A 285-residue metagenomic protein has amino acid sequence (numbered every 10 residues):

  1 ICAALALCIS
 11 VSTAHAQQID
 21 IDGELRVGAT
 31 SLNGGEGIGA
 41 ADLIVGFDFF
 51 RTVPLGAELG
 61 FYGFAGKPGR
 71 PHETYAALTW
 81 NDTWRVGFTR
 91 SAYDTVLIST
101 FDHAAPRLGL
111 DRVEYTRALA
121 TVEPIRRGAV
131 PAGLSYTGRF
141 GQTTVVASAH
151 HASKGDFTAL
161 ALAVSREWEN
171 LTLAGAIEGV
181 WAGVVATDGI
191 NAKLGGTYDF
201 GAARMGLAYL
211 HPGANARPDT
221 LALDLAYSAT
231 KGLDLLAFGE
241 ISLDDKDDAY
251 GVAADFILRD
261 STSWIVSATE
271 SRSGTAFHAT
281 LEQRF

Functional and structural regions predicted by a protein language model:
S12-A16: Sec/Tat signal peptide C-region and signal peptidase I cleavage site
Q18-E24, I38-T144, H151: Outer membrane beta-barrel
I19-I21, T52-A57, D82-R85, Q142-A147 (+4 more regions): Repeated loop/turn-to-beta-strand initiation elements of outer-membrane beta-barrel proteins
V27-N33, F49-R51, L59-A65, F88-A92 (+9 more regions): Transmembrane beta-strands of outer-membrane beta-barrel pores
G35-L43, P68-T74, G128-A132, D156-L160 (+4 more regions): Residues that define the transmembrane beta-barrel architecture of outer-membrane proteins
V45-R51, L78-W80, Y136-F140, V164-W168 (+4 more regions): Residue-level signature of outer-membrane beta-barrel architecture
K154-G251: Detector for outer-membrane/organellar transmembrane beta-barrel domains, recognizing the amphipathic beta-strand
V252-T262, E270-F285: Outer-membrane beta-barrel "beta-signal"
